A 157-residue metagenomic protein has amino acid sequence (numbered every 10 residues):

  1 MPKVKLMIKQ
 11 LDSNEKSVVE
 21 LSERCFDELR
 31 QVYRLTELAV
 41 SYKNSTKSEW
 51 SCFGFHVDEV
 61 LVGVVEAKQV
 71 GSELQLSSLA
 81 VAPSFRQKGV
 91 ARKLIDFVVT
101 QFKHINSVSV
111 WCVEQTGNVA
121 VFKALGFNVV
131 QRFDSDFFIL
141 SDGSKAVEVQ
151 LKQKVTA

Functional and structural regions predicted by a protein language model:
M1-K16, Q153-A157: Conserved N-terminal entry element of GNAT/NAT acetyltransferase domains
Q10-S78, A82, I95-F97: Acetyl-CoA-dependent GNAT
V81, Q87-T100, A124: Conserved acetyl-CoA-binding loop-helix of GNAT-fold acetyltransferases
R92, Q115-R132, L140-S141: Conserved active-site alpha-helix within GNAT-family acetyltransferase domains
F102-V113: Conserved GNAT acetyl-CoA-binding A-motif
V110-W111, I139-A157: Terminal substrate-recognition subdomain of acyl/acetyltransferases
